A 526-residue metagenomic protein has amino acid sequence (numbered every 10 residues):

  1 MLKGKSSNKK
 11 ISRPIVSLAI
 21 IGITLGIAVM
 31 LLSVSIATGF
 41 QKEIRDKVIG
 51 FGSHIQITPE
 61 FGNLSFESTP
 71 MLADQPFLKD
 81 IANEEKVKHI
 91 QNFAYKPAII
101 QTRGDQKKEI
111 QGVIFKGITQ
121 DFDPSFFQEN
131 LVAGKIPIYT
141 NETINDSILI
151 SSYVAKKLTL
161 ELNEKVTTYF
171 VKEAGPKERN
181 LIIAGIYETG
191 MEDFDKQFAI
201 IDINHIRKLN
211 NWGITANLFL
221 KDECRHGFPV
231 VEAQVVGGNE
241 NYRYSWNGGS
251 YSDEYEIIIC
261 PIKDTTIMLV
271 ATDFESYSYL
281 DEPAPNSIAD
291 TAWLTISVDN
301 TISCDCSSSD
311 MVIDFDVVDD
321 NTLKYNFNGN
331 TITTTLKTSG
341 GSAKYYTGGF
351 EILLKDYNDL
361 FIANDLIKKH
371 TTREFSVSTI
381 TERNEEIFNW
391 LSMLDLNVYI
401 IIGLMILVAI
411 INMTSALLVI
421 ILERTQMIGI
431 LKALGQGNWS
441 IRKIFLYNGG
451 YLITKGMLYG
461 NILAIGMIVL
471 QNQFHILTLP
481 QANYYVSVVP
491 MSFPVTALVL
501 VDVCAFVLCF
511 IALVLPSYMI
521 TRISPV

Functional and structural regions predicted by a protein language model:
K9-S17, D356-V408, I420-L422: Peri-transmembrane interface segments
R13-T38, S392-M427, G450-Y459, V507-I511: Hydrophobic alpha-helical transmembrane segments of multi-pass inner-membrane transport and secretion
G50-R103, G112-G117: Membrane-proximal extracellular/periplasmic loop immediately following the first transmembrane helix
D80, N92-E142, I183, I200-I203: The feature marks short, hydrophobic/small-residue-biased sequence motifs that occur predominantly
L160-F219, S303, N328-T335, S339-F375: Basic-flanked hydrophobic alpha-helices used for secretion and membrane insertion
E254-M268, F274: Solvent-exposed segments in extracellular or luminal domains encompassing
M393, K455-V501, V514-R522: Short helix-loop junctions at transmembrane helix boundaries
L418-I420, M427-Q471: Transmembrane alpha-helical interface segments in multi-pass membrane proteins
